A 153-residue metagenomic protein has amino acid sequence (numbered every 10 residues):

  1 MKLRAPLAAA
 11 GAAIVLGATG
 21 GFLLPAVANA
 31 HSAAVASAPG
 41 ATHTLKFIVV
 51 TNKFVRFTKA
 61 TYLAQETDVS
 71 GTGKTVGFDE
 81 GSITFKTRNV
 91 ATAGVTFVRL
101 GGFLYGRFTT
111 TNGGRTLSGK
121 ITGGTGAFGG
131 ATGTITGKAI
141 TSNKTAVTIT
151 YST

Functional and structural regions predicted by a protein language model:
M1-N29: Secretory targeting and sorting signals
H31-T153: Beta-strand-enriched cores of mature, soluble protein domains
